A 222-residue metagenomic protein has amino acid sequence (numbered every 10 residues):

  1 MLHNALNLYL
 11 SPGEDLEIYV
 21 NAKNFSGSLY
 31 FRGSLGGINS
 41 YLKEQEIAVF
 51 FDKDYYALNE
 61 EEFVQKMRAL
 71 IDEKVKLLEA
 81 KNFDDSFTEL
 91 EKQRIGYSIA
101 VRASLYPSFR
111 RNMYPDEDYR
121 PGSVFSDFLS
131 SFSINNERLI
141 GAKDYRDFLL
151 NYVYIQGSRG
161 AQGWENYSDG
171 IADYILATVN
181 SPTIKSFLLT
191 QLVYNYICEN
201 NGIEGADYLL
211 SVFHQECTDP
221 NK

Functional and structural regions predicted by a protein language model:
M1-F87: A non-transmembrane, solvent-exposed segment enriched in polar/low-complexity residues
Y56-T178: N-terminal, charged low-complexity regulatory/assembly segments
D84, N180-I184, D219: Generic structural signal for alpha-helix starts
F87-G96, I184-L189, G205: Residue-level detector of well-ordered alpha-helical segments, enriched for hydrophobic/aromatic packing positions
A100, S104, L189-Y194: Conserved small-residue packing positions in alpha-helical repeats and bundles
D147-L150, P182-T190: Generic helix N-cap/helix-start motif at coil->alpha-helix transitions
D169-S186, I197, I203: Long, charged, low-complexity terminal extensions
Y194-K222: N-proximal helix/coil linker or "cap" segments that precede and/or mark the start of modular domains
